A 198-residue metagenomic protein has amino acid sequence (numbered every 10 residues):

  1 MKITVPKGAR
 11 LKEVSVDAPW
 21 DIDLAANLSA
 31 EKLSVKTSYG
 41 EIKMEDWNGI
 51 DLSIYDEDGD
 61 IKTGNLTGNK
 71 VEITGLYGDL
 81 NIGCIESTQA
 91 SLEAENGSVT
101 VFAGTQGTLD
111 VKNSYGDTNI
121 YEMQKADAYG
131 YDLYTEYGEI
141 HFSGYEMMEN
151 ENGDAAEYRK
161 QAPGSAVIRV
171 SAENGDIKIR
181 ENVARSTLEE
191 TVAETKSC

Functional and structural regions predicted by a protein language model:
M1, A30-L33, Y131, I168: Hydrophobic residues positioned within well-ordered beta-strands of beta-sheet architectures
M1-K7: Extracellular beta-strand-rich solenoid/capping regions of secreted or surface-exposed proteins that bind or remodel
V5, D17, E31, T88-A90: Charged/polar interaction segments and conserved charged motifs
G8-A9, G164: Short flexible coil/turn linkers enriched for glycine and charged/polar residues that connect secondary-structure
R10-L66, E72-T74: Right-handed parallel beta-helix
E45-D46, L52, T63-T74, D79-C198: Short, surface-exposed interaction patches in beta-rich subdomains that mediate adhesion/assembly near membranes
